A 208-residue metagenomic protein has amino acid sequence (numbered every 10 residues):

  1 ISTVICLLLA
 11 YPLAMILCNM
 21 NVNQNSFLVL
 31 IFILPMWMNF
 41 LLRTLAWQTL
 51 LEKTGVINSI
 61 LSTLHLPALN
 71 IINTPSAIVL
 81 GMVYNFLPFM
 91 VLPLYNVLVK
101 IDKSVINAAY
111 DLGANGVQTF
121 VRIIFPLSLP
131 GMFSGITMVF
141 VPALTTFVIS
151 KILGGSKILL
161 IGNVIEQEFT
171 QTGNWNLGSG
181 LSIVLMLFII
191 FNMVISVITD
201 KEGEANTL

Functional and structural regions predicted by a protein language model:
I1-N19: Transmembrane alpha-helix signature in integral membrane proteins
L7, M15, L41-T44, M90 (+3 more regions): Membrane-embedded alpha-helical segments of multi-pass transporters/permeases
L13-L50, I106-N107, F120-V121, L129-P130: Cytoplasmic-entry segments and transmembrane alpha-helices of multi-pass inner-membrane transporters
M20-L28, V56, T74, S104 (+3 more regions): Membrane-helix interface segments
L30, L34, Y84, M90-K103 (+1 more regions): Transmembrane alpha-helices
T44-V83, V117, L153-K157: Membrane-interfacial helix termini and adjacent extracytoplasmic/periplasmic loops of multi-pass transporters
T49, F147-G173: Glycine-rich helix-loop "coupling/hinge" segments at transmembrane-helix boundaries in multipass transporters
Y95-Y110, S179-L208: C-terminal transmembrane helix and the adjacent membrane-cytosol boundary/short C-terminal tail of inner/organellar
